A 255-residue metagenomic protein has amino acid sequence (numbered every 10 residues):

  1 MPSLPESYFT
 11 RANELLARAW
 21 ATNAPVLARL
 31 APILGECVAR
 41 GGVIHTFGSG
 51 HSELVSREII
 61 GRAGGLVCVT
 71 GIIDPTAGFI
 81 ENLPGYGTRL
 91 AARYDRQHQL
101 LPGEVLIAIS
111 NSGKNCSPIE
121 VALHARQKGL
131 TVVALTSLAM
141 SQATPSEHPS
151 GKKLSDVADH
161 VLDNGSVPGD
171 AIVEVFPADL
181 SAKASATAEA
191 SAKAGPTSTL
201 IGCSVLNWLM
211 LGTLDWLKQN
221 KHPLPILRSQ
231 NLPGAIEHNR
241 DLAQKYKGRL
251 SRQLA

Functional and structural regions predicted by a protein language model:
M1-A21: Generic N-terminal amphipathic, Lys/Arg-enriched alpha-helix
P2, A24-L27, A31, T199 (+1 more regions): Amphipathic, non-membrane alpha-helical segments in soluble helical-bundle scaffolds
L16-V26, L106-N115: Short, glycine-rich nucleotide/cofactor-binding loops
T22-C37, L90: A short, well-structured juxtamembrane/interface segment
T22-R29, I44-T46, K218-L227: Flexible, glycine/charged-enriched surface loops at secondary-structure junctions
A39-L211: Glycine-rich phosphate-binding loops that contact phosphosugars or nucleotide phosphates
L180-A182, A190-Q253: YjeF_N-associated NAD(P)HX repair module
